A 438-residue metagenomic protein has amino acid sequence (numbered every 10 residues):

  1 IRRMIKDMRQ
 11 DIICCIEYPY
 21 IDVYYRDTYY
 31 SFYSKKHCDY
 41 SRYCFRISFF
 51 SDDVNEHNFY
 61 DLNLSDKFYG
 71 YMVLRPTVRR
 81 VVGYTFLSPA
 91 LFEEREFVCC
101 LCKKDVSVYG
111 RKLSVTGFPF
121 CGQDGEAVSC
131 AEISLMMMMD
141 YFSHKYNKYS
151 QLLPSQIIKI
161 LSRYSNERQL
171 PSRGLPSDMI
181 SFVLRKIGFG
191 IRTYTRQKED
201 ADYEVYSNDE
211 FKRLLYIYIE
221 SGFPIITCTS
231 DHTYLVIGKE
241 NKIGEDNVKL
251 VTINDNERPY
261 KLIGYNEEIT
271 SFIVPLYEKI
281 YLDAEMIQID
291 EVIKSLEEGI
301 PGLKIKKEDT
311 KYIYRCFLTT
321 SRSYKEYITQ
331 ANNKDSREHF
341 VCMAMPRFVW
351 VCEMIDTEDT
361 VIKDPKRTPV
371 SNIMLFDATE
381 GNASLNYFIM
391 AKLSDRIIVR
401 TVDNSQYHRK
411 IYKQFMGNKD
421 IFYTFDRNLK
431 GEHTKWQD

Functional and structural regions predicted by a protein language model:
I1-K103, R111, N241-D438: Noncatalytic regulatory segments and standalone regulatory/sensor domains
R2, D22, Y146-S155, P176-M179 (+3 more regions): General structural signal for secondary-structure boundaries
Y24, Y29, Y33, S181-L262 (+1 more regions): Active-site-adjacent substructure of cysteine-protease-like catalytic cores
K103-C121: Short linear interaction motifs
G110-K112, F142-D202, T368, S384-L385 (+1 more regions): Catalytic-core signature of thiol
G122-M139, L170-I180: Active-site nucleophilic cysteine motif
M137, Y141-H144, S221, K242: Active-site catalytic microenvironments for nucleophilic, acid-base chemistry
Q169-P171, D202-Y203, E210-F211, F272 (+2 more regions): Terminal low-complexity, poorly structured segments
